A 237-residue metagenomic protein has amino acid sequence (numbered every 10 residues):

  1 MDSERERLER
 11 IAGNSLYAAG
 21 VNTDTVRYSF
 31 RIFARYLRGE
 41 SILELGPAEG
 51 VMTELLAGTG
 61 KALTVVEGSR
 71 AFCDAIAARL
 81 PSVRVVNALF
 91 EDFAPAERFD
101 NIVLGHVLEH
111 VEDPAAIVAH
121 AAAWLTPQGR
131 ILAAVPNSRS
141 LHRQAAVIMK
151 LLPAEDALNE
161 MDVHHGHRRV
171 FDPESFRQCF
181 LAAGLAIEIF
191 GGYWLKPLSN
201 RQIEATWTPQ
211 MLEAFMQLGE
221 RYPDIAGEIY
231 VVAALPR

Functional and structural regions predicted by a protein language model:
M1-E97, N101-G105, V118, G192-L195 (+3 more regions): Conserved N-terminal segment of class I S-adenosyl-L-methionine
N14-V21, V51, E112-A123, R130-A234: S-adenosyl-L-methionine-dependent methyltransferase catalytic module, highlighting the catalytic core
H106-H110: A short His-aromatic
